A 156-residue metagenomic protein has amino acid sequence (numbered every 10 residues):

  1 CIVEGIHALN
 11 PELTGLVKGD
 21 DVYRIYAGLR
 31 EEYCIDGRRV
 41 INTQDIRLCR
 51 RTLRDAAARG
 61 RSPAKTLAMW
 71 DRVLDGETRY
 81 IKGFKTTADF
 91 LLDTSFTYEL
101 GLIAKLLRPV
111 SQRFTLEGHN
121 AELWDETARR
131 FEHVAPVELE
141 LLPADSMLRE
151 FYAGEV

Functional and structural regions predicted by a protein language model:
C1-H7: Switch II (G3) loop of P-loop NTPases
A8-V156: Conserved NTP phosphate-binding and transfer environment spanning the P-loop NTPase/kinase superfamily
